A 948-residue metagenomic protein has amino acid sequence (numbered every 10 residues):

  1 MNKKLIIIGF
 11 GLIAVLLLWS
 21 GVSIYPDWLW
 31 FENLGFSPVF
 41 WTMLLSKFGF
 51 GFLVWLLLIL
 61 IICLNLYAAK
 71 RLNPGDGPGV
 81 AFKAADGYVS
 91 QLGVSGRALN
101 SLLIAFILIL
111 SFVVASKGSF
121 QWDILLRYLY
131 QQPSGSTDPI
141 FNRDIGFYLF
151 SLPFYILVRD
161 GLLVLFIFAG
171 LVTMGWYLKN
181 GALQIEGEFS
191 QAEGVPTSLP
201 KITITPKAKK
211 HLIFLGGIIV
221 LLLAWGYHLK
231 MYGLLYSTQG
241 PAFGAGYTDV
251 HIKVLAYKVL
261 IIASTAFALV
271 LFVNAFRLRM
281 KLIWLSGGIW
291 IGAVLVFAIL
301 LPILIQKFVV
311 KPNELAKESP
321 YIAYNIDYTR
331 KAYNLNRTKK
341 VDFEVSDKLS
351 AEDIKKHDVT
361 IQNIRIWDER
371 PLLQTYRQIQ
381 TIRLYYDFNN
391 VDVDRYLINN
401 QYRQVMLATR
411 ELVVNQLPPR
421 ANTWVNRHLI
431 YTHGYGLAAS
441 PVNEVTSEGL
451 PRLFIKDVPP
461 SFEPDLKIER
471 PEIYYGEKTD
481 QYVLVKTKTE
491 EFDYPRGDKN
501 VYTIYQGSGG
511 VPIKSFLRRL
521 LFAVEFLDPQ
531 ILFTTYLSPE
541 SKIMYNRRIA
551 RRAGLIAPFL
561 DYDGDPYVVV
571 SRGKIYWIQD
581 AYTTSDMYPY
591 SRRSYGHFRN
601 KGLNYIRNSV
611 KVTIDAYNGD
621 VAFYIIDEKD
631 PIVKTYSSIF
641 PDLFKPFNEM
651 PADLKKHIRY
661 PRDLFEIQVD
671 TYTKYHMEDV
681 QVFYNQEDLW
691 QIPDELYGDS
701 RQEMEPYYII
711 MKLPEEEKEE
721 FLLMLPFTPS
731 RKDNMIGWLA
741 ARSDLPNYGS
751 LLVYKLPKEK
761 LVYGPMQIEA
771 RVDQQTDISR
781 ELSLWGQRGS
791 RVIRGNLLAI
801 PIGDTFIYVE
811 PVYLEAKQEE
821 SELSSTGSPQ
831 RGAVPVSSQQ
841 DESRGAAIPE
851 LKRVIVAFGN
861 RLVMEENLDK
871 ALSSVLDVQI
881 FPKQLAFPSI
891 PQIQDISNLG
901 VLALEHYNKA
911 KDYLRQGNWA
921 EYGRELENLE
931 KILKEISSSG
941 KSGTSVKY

Functional and structural regions predicted by a protein language model:
M1-I8: N-terminal membrane topogenic signal
I7, A14-E822, V836, D841-Q916 (+1 more regions): Soluble extracytoplasmic regions of secretory-pathway and membrane proteins
G118-Q121, Q830, Y948: Flexible, low-complexity extramembrane segments of multi-pass membrane transporters/channels
G827, G832, G940-G943: Residue-identity detector for glycine
V834-V836, V946: Short hydrophobic transmembrane-like helices used for membrane targeting/insertion
